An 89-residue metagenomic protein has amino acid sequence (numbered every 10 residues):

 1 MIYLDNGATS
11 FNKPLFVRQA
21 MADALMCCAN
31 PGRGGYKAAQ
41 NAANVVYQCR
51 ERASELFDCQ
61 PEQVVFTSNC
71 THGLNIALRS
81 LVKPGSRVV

Functional and structural regions predicted by a protein language model:
M1-V89: Pyridoxal 5′-phosphate
